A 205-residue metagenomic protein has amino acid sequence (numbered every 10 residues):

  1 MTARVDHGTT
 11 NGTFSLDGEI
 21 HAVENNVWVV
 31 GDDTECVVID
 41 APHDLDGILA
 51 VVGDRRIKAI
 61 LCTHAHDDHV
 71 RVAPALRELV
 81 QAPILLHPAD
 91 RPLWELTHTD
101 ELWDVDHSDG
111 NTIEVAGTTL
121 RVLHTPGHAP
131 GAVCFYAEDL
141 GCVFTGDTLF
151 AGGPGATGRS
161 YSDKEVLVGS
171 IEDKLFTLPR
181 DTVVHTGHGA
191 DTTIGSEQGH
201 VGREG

Functional and structural regions predicted by a protein language model:
T2-R55, C134-G146: Conserved beta-strand hairpin/beta-sheet module of binuclear metal-dependent hydrolase folds, prominently
T9-V29, E95-H98, L102, G153 (+1 more regions): Active-site-proximal loop/helix segment associated with metal-binding centers of metalloenzymes
T13-E19, C36-I39, I60-T63, R121-H124 (+1 more regions): Short, flexible loop segments at the rims of nucleotide/cofactor-binding pockets, characterized by
E19-I20, V27-V29, P74-L76, D104-V105 (+4 more regions): Short secondary-structure boundary/capping segments
A22-V23, C36, H43-T119, G199-R203: Active-site HxH/HxHxD metal-binding segment of metal-dependent hydrolases
C36, A129-G205: Metallo-beta-lactamase
I39-A41, K58-H66, I84-P88, H124-G127 (+2 more regions): Active-site neighborhood of phospho(di)ester-bond hydrolases with catalytic His/Asp-centered motifs
G110-T112, T118-C134: Pocket-forming structural segment of enzyme catalytic cores
